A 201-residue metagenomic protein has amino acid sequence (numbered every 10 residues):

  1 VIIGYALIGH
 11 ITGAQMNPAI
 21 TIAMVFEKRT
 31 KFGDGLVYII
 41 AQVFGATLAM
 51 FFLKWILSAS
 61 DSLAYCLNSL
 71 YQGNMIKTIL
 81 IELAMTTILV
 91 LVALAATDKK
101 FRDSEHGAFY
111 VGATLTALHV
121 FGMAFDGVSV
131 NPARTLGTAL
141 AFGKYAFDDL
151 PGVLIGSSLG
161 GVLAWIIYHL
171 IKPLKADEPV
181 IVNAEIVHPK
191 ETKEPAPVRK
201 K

Functional and structural regions predicted by a protein language model:
V1-K201: Membrane-interface helix-loop junctions and terminal tails of multi-pass membrane proteins
